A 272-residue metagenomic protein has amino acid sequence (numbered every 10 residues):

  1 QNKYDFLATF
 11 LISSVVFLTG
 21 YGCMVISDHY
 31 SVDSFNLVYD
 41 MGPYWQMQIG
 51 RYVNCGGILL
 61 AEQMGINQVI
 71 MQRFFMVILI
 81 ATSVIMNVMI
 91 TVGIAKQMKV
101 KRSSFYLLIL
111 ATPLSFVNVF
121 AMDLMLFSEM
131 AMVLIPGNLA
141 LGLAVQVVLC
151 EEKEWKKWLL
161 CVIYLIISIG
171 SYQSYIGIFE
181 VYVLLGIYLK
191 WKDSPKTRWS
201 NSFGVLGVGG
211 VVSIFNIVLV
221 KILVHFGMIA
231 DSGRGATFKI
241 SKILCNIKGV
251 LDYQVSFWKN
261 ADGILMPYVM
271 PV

Functional and structural regions predicted by a protein language model:
Q1-L18: Start-transfer (signal-anchor) and selected internal transmembrane alpha helices of multi-pass inner/ER membrane
F6-A8, G42-Q46, V100-L110, E154-W158 (+1 more regions): Membrane-interfacial loop-to-transmembrane alpha-helix junctions, especially the N-terminal start
V25-S31, A61-G65, V92-A95, F116-F127 (+2 more regions): Juxtamembrane "helix-exit" motif on the non-cytosolic side of transmembrane helices
D28-M71, L206-V272: Membrane-lumen/periplasm interface segments of multi-pass, membrane-embedded glycan/lipid transferases
M47, R51, S103-L149, G170-S171 (+3 more regions): Membrane-interface micro-motifs in multi-pass membrane enzymes
V77-K101, L143-Q146: Transmembrane-helix motifs of polytopic, lipid-linked glycan transferases
L141-W158, K192: Membrane-interface transmembrane helices that cradle and orient dolichyl/undecaprenyl
I178-V211: Perimembrane helix-loop-helix junctions
